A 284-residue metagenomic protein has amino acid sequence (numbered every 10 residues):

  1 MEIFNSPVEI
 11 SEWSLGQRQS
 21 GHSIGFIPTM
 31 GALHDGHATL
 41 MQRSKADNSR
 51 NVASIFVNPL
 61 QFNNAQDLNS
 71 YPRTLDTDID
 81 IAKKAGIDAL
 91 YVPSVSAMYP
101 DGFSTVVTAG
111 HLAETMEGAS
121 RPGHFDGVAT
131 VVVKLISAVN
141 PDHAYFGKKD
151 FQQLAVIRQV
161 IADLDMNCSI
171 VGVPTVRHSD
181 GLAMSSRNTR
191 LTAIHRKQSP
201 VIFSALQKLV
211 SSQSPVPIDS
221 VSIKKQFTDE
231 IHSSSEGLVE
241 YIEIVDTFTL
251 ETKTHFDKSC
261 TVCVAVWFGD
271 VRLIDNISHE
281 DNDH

Functional and structural regions predicted by a protein language model:
E2-E236, V245, T249, I277-S278: Nucleotidyltransferase catalytic core that binds NTPs
Q226-H284: Phosphate/ribose-recognition catalytic cores of enzymes acting on nucleotide-derived substrates
